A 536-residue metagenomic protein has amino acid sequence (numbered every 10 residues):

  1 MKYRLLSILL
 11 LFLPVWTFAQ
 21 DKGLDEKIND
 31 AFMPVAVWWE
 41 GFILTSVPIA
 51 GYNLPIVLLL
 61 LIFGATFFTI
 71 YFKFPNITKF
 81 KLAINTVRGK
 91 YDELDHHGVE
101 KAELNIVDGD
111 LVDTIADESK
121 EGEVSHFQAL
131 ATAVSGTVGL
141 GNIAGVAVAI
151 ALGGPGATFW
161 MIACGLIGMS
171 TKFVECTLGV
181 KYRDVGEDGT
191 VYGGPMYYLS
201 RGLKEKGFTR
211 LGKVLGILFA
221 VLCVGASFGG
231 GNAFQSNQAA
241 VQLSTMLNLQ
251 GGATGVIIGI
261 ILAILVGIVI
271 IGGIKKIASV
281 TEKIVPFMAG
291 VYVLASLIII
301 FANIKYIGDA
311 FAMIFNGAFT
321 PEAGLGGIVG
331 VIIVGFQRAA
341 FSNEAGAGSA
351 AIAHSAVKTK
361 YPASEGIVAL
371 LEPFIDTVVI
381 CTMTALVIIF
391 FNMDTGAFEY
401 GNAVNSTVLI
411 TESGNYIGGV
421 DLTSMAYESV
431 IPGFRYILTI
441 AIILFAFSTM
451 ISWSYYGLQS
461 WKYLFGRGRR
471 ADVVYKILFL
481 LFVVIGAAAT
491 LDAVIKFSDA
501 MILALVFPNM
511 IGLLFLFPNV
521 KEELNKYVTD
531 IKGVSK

Functional and structural regions predicted by a protein language model:
K2-S135, L152-P155, V484, L514-K536: N-terminal alpha-helical transmembrane segments of multi-pass membrane transport and channel/translocase proteins
Y3, Y71-N85, L215, F219 (+8 more regions): Membrane-interface loop-to-helix entry segments
K22, E175-D188, S296-M313, A323-G326 (+3 more regions): Extracellular/periplasmic helix-exit of transmembrane alpha-helices
A50-K79, A151-T190, C381-M383, D499-G512: Extracellular loop-to-transmembrane helix junctions
F68-T69, V134-S135, C164-G189, S200-N237 (+2 more regions): Helix-loop-helix module between adjacent transmembrane segments
P75-V124, V148-I150, G154-T158, K172-L211 (+4 more regions): Flexible loop linkers connecting adjacent transmembrane helices in multi-pass alpha-helical membrane transporters
E100-I150, L178-K181, E187-G202, I328-F374: Alpha-helical membrane segments and immediately flanking helix-loop junctions that form or couple to the substrate/ion
I268-E282, F287-S355, P373: Membrane-embedded translocation segments of transport machinery
